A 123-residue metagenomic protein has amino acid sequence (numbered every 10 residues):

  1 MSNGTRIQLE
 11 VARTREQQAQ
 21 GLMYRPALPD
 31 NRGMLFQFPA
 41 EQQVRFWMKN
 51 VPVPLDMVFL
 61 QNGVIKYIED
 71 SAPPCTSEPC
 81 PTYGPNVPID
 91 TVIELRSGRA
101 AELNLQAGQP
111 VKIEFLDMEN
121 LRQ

Functional and structural regions predicted by a protein language model:
M1-Q123: Compact, glycine-rich, soluble single-domain proteins
